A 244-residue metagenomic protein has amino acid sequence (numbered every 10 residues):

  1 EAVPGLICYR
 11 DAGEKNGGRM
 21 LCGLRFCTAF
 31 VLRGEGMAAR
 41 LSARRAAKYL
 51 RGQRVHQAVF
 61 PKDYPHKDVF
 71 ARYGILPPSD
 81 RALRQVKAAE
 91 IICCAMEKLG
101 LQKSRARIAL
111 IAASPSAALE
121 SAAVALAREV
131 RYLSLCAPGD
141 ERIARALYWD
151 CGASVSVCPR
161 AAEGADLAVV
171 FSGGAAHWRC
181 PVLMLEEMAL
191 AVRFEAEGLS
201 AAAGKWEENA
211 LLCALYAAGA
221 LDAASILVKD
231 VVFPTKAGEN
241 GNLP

Functional and structural regions predicted by a protein language model:
E1-G23: N-terminal basic/disordered segments at the start of proteins
G36-G52, A89-I92, L119-A123: Well-ordered, non-membrane alpha-helical segments in soluble/globular domains
R44-V86: Phosphate/diphosphate ligand-binding glycine-rich loop within oxidoreductases
Y64-V69, A118-L119, D140-A146, A175-W178: Short, charged/polar "capping" segments at the starts of alpha-helices and the immediately preceding loops
D68-G74, A122-A125, I143-A153: Short, aromatic/basic amphipathic alpha-helical patches
R81-R84, A88, I92, L99-D140: Glycine-rich adenosine-cofactor-binding loop
S154-A165: Short acidic low-complexity segments
L183-P244: Adenosine-phosphate binding glycine-rich loop
